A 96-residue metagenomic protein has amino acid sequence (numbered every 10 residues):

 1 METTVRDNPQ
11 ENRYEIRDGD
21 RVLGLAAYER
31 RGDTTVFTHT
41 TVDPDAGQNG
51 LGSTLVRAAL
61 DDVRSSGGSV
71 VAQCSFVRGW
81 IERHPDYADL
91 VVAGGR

Functional and structural regions predicted by a protein language model:
M1-R6: Conserved N-terminal entry element of GNAT/NAT acetyltransferase domains
N8-Q10, R31: Structural motif
N12-L23: Conserved beta-hairpin
I16-D18, R30, H39-T40: Residue-level recognition of conserved beta-strand positions in structured domain cores
R21-E29, V36: Conserved beta-strand in the GNAT
T34-P44: Conserved acetyl-CoA binding element of GNAT-fold acetyltransferases
A46, G50-L55: Conserved acetyl-CoA pyrophosphate-binding loop and the N-cap/start of the following alpha-helix in GNAT-like
D61-R96: C-terminal structural segments of small proteins and small subunits
